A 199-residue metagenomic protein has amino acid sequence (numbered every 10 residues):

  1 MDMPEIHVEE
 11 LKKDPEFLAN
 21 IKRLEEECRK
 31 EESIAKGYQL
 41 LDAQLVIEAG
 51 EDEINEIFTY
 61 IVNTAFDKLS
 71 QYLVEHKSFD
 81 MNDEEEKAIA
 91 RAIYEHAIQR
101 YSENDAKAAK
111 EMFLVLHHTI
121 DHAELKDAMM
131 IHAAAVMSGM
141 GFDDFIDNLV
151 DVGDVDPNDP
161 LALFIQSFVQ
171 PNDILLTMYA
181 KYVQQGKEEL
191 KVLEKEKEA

Functional and structural regions predicted by a protein language model:
M1-H76, A135-A199: N-terminal alpha-helical interaction modules that lie
E32, M81-A88, D105, L125: Structural signature of alpha-solenoid helical repeat junctions
G37-L41, A88-I89, I93, M130: TPR repeat positional signature
S70-E85, K126-M130: Acidic, Ser/Thr-rich low-complexity linear motifs
L114, I120-D121, G139-F142: Alpha-helical solenoid scaffolds in eukaryotic macromolecular assemblies
